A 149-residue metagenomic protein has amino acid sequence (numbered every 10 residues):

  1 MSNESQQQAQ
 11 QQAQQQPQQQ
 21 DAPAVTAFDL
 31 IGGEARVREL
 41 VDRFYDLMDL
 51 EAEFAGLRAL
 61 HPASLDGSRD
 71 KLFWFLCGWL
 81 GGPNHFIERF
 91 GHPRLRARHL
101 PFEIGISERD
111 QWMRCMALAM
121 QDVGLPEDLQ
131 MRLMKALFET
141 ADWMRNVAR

Functional and structural regions predicted by a protein language model:
S2-S5, I31-G32, M131-R149: Short terminal or interdomain "cap/linker" segment that borders an active site or interface and mediates
N3, Q19-V25, R38-Q121, E127 (+2 more regions): Heme-based O2/NO sensor domains and their adjacent alpha-helical segments, primarily globin folds but also including
E4-Q20: Intrinsically disordered, low-complexity repeat/linker tracts enriched for polar/charged residues
Q12, I31-G32, F90: Feature targets compositionally biased, intrinsically disordered low-complexity regions with long contiguous runs
A35: Catalytic cores of processing enzymes, dominated by hydrolases/peptidases, characterized by acidic/His-rich
